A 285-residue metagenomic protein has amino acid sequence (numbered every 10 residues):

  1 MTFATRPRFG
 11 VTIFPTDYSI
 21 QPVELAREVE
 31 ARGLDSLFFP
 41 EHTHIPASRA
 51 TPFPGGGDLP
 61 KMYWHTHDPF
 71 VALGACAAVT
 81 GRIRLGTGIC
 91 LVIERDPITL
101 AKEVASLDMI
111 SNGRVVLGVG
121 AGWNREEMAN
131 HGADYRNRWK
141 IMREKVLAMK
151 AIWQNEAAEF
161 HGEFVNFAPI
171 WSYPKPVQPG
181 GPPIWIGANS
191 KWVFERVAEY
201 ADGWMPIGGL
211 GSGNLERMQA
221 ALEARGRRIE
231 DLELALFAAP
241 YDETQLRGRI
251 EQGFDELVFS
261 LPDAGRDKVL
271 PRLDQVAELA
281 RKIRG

Functional and structural regions predicted by a protein language model:
M1-G285: Active-site-adjacent structural elements that line small-molecule/cofactor binding pockets in enzymes
